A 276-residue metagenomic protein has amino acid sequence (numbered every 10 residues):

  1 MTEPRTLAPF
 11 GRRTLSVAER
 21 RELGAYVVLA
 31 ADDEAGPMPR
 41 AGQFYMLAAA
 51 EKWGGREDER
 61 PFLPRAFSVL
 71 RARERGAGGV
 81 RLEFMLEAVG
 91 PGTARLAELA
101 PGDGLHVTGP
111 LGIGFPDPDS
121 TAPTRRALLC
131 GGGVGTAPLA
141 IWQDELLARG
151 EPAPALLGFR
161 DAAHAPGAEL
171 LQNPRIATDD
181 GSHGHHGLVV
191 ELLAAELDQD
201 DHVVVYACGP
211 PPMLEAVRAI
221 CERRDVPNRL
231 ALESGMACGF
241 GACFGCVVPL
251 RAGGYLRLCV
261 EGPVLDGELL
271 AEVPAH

Functional and structural regions predicted by a protein language model:
T2-P101: Ferredoxin-reductase
E19, R71, I176-T178, L230 (+1 more regions): Structural signal for conserved beta-strand scaffold positions within catalytic alpha/beta enzyme cores
P91-G235: FNR/FR-type flavoprotein reductase catalytic core
P138, P211-P212, E233-V264: Local cysteine-cluster metal-coordination motifs and their immediate loop/turn environment, predominantly Fe-S cluster
V260-H276: Short microdomains enriched in Cys/His and/or Lys/Arg
